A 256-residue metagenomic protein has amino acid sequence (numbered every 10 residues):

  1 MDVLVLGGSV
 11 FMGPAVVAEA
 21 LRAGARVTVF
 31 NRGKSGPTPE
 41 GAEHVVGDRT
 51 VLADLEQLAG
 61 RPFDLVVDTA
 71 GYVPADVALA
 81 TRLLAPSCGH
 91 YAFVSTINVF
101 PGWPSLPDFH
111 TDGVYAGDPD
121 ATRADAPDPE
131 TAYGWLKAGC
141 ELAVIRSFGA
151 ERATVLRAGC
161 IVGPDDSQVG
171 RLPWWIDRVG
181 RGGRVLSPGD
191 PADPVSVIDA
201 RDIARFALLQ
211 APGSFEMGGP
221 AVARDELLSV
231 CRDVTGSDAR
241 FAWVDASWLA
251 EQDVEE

Functional and structural regions predicted by a protein language model:
V3-A23: N-terminal Rossmann NAD(P)H-binding glycine-rich loop of SDR-like oxidoreductase domains
K34-C88, F93, V99-P101: NAD(P)H-binding glycine-rich loop region in Rossmannoid oxidoreductase-like domains and their noncatalytic homologs
S95, C140-D165: Conserved beta-loop-beta element that borders a ligand/cofactor-binding pocket
I97-T131, R146: Active-site "gating" loop of Rossmann-like NAD(P)-dependent oxidoreductase/epimerase domains
D125, D177-I198, Q210: A conserved pocket-lining segment of Rossmann-fold NAD(P)-dependent short-chain dehydrogenase/reductase
Y133-K137: Active-site YXXXK catalytic motif of short-chain dehydrogenase/reductase
G159-V169, G189-R201, G218-P220: Glycine-rich "substrate-gating" loop/helix at the edge of Rossmann-like oxidoreductase active sites
F206-E256: Mid/C-terminal beta-alpha module of Rossmann-like enzyme folds, strongest in SDR-family dehydrogenases/epimerases
